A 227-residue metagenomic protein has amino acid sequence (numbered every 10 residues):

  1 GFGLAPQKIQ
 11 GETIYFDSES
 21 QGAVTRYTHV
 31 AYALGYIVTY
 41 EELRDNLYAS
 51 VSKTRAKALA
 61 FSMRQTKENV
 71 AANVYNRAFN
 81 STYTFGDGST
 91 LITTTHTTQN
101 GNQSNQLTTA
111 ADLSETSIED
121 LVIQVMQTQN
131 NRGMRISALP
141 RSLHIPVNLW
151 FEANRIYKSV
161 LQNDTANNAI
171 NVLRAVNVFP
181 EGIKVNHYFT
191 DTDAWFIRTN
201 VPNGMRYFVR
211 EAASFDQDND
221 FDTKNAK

Functional and structural regions predicted by a protein language model:
G1-Y32: Assembly/oligomerization interface modules of large self-assembling protein complexes
P6-I9, T13-Y15, L34, V38 (+2 more regions): A generic, well-ordered mixed alpha/beta core segment in the N-terminal half of proteins
F16-R26, L47, A71, Q129-N131: Catalytic micro-motifs at enzyme active sites that drive phosphoryl/nucleotidyl and oxygen chemistry
V30-D45, N100-N102, S137-S142: Glycine-rich, often proline-containing surface loops adjacent to acidic residues and nearby aromatics that form
Y40, M126-Q129: Structural motif corresponding to the C-terminal cap of alpha-helices
E41, A78-N80, N148-W150: Short, internal active-site loops enriched in acidic
A49-S50, T54, F61-Q124: Alpha-helical scaffold segments that mediate packing/assembly in large oligomeric complexes
I92-Q127, S137-S142, N148-K227: Sequence/fold signature of self-assembling virion shell proteins
